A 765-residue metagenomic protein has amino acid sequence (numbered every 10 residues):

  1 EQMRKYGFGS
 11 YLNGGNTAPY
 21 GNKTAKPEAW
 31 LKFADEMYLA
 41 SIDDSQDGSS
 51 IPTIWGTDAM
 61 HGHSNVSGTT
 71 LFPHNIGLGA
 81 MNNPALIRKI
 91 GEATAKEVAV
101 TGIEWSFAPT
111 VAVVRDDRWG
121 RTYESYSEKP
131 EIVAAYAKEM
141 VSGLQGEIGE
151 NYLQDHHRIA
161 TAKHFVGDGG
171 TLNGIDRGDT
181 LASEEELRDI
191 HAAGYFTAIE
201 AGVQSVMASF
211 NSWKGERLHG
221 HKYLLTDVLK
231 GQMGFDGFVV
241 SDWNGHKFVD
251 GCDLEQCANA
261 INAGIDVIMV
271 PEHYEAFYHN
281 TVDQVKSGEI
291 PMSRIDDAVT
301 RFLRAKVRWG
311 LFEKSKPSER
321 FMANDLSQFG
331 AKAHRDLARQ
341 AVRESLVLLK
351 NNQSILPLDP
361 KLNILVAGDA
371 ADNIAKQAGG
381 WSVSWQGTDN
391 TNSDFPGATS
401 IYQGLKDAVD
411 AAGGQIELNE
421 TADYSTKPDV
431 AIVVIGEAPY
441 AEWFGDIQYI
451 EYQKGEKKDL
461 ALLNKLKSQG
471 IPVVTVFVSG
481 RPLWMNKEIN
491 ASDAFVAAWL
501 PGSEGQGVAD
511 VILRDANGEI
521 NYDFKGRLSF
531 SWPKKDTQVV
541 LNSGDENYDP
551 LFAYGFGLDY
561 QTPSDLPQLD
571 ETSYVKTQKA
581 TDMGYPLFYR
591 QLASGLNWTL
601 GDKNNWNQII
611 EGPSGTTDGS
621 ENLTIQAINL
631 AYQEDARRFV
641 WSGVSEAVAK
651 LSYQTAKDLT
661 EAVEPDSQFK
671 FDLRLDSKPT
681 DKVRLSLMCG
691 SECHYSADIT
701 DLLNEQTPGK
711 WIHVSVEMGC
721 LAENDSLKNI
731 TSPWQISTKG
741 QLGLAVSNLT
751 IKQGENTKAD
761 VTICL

Functional and structural regions predicted by a protein language model:
E1-N605, H694, L765: Glycoside hydrolase catalytic-domain context in secreted enzymes
F302, L365, I512, F669-L673 (+1 more regions): Buried hydrophobic-core signal for structured, non-transmembrane domains
S594, P613-K650: Short carbohydrate-recognition loop motifs
S642-Q668, G690-L702: Secreted extracellular polysaccharide-interacting domains
E661-E664, R674-K682, E723-N724: Extended, low-complexity, turn-rich repeat/linker tracts enriched in Gly/Pro/Ser/Thr and Asp/Glu that occur
F669-F671, V683-L687, H713-E755: Extracellular beta-strand ligand-recognition surfaces/modules
L702-I712: Short proline/glycine- and polar residue-rich coil/turn motifs
G754-L765: Extended recognition patches within non-cytosolic domains
